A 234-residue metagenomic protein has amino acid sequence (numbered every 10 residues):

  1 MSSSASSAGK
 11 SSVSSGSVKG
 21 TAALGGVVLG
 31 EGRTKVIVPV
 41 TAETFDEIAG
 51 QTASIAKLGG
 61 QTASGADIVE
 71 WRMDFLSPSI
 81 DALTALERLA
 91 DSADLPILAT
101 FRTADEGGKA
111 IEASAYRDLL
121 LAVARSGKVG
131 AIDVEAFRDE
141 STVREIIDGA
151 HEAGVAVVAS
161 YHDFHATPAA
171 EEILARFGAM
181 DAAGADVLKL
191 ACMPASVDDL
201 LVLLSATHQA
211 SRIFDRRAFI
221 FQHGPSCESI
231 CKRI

Functional and structural regions predicted by a protein language model:
M1-G50: N-terminal amphipathic alpha-helix/helix-capping segment at the start of soluble metabolic enzymes
V28-G30, T52-A63, I80-D94, L120-G127 (+2 more regions): Acidic (Asp/Glu)-rich catalytic clusters
G32-Q51, T103-S114, S160-E171: Active-site mouth loops of central-metabolism enzymes
G32-V36, G65-D67, A93-I97, K128-G130 (+3 more regions): Short, well-ordered coil/turn segments that N-cap beta-strands
T41, I68-P78, T100, E112 (+5 more regions): Catalytic beta/alpha-barrel core
A82-R88, A113-D118, A170-R176, V202-A206: Charged helix-capping and loop-helix junction motifs
R102-L120, P225-I234: Cofactor- and metal-binding active-site motifs of prokaryotic enzymes that mediate redox/radical or nucleophilic
A136-I234: Catalytic alpha/beta core domains of metabolic enzymes, predominantly
